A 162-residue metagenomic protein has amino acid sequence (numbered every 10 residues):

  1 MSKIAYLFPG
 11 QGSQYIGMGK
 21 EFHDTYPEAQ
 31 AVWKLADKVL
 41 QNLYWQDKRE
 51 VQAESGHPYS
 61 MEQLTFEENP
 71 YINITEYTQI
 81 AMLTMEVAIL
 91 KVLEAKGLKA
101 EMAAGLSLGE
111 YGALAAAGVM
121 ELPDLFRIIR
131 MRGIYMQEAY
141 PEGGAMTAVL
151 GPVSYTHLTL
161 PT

Functional and structural regions predicted by a protein language model:
S2-A104: Helix-rich "cap/lid" substructures immediately adjacent to catalytic or cofactor-binding pockets
Q11, K38-G56, A116-L158: Alpha/beta catalytic cores of group-transfer enzymes, especially the acyltransferase/condensing modules of polyketide
G105, G109: Gly/Ala-rich beta-loop-alpha elbow adjacent to hydrolase catalytic centers
